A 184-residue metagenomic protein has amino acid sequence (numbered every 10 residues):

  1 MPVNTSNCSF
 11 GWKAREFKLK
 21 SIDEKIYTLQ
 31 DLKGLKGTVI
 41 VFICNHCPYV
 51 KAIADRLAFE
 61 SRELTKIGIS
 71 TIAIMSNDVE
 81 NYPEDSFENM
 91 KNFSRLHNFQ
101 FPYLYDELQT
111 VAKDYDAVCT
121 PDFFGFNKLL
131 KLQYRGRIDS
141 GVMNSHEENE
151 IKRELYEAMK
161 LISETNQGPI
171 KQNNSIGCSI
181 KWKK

Functional and structural regions predicted by a protein language model:
M1-S163, G168-Q172, S179: Chalcogenol-based redox active-site neighborhoods
W182-K184: Core SAM-dependent methyltransferase catalytic element
